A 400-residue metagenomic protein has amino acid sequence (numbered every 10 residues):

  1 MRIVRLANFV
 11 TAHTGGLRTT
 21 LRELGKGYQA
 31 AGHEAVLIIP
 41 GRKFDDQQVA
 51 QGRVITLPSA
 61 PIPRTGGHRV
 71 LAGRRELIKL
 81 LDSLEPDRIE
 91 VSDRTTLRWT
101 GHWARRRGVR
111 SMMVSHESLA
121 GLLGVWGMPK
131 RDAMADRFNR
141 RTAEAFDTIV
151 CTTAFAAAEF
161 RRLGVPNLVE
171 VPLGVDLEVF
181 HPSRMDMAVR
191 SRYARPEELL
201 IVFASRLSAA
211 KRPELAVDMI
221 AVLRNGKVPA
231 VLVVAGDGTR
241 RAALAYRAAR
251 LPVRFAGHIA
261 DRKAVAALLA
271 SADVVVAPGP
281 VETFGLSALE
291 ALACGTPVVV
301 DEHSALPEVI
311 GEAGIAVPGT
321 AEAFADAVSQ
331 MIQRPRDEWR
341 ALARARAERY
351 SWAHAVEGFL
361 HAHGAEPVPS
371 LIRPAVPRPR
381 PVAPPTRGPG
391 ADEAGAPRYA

Functional and structural regions predicted by a protein language model:
I55, D136-M185, R195-P196: Donor nucleotide-sugar binding/catalytic pocket of nucleotide-sugar-dependent glycosyltransferases
A72, R110, A120-R141, C151: Nucleotide-sugar donor phosphate/pyrophosphate-binding loop at the beta->alpha transition of glycosyltransferases
A194-A221: Conserved donor-binding/catalytic core segment of Leloir-type glycosyltransferases
A242-I259, K263: Nucleotide-activated donor-binding/catalytic signature segment of Leloir-type glycosyltransferases, i.e., the conserved
F255, G311-E322, S329-R336: Conserved acidic donor-binding segment of nucleotide-sugar-dependent glycosyltransferases
H258, A267-A272: Short alpha-helical donor nucleotide-sugar binding micro-motif in glycosyltransferases
P280: Aromatic "clamp/platform" in nucleotide-sugar-dependent glycosyltransferases that forms part of the donor/acceptor
P297-V300: Short hydrophobic beta-strand element within catalytic cores of glycosyltransferases and related nucleotide-activated
